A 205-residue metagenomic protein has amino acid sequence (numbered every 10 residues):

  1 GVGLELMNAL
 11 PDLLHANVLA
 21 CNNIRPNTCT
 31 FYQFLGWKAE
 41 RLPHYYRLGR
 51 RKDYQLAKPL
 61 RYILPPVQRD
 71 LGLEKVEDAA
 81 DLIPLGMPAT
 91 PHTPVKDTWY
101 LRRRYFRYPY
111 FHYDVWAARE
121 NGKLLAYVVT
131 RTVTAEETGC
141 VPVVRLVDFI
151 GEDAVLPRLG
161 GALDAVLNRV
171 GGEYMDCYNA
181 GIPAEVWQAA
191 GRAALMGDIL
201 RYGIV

Functional and structural regions predicted by a protein language model:
L6-P11: A generic, well-ordered mixed alpha/beta core segment in the N-terminal half of proteins
N17-R69, E120, V129-P157, G161-V205: Active-site/acyl-donor-binding loops of N-acyltransferases
V76-G151: A conserved beta-strand-loop-helix scaffold within acyl/acetyltransferase catalytic domains
